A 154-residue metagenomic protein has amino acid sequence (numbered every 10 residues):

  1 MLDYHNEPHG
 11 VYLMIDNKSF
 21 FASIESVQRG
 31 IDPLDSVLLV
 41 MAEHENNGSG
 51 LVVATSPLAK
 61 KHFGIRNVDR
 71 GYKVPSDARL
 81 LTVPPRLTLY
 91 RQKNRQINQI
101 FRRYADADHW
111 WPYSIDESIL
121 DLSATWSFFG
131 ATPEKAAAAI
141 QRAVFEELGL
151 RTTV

Functional and structural regions predicted by a protein language model:
M1-I119, A124-W126, P133-E134, A139-F145 (+1 more regions): Residues that scaffold, gate, or flank divalent-cation-dependent active/transport sites
